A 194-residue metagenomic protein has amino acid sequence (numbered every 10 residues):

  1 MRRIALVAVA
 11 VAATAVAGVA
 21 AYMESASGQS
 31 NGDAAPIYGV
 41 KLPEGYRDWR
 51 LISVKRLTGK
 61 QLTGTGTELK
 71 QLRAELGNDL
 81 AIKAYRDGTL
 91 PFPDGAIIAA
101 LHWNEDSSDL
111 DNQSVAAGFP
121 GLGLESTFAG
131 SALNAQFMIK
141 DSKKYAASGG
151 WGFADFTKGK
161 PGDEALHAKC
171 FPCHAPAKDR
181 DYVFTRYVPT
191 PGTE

Functional and structural regions predicted by a protein language model:
M1-V11: Bacterial N-terminal signal peptides that target proteins for export
A13-Y22: Hydrophobic alpha-helical membrane-insertion segments, chiefly the h-region of N-terminal signal peptides
A21-Q29: C-terminal region of N-terminal signal peptides and the immediate post-cleavage residues of exported proteins
G28, A35, V40-K55, G59-K60 (+1 more regions): Sequence context surrounding c-type heme c attachment/ligation sites in exported
L51-L76: Secreted/periplasmic proteins
E68-G88, F119-G121: N-terminal post-signal-peptidase region of extra-cytosolic proteins
